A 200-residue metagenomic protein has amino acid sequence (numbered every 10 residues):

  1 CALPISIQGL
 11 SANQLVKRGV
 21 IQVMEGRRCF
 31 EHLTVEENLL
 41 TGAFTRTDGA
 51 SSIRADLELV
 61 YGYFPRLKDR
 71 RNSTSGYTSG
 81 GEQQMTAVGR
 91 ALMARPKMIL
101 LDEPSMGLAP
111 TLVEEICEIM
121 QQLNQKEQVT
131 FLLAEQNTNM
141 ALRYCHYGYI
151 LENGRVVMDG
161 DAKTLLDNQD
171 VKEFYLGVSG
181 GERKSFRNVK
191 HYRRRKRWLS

Functional and structural regions predicted by a protein language model:
C1-L3: Short, small-residue-biased leader/transition segments that mark boundaries at the very start of proteins
L10-A12, V35-A55, Y63-K68, N72 (+1 more regions): ABC-type ATPase nucleotide-binding domains, specifically the catalytic core motifs of the NBD
L33, T78, A91-L92: ABC ATPase signature
M93-K97: A short, proline-enriched helix->beta-strand linker immediately N-terminal to the Walker B motif in ABC-type P-loop
E114-Q128: Helical segment within the ABC ATPase nucleotide-binding domain
D159-G160: ABC ATPase "signature
L176-S200: ABC ATPase nucleotide-binding domains
